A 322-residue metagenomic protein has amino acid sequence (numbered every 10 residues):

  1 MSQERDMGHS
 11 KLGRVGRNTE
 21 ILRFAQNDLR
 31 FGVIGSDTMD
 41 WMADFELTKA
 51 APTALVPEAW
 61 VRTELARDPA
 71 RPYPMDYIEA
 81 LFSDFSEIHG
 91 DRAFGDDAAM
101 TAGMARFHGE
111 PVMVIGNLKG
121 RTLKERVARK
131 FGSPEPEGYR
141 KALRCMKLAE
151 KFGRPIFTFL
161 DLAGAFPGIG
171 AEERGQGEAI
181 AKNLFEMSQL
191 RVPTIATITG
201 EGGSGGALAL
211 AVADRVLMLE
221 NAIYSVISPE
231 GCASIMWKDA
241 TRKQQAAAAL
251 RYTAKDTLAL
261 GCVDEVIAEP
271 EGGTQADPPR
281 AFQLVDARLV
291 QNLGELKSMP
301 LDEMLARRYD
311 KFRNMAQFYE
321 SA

Functional and structural regions predicted by a protein language model:
M1-T53: Intrinsic disorder/low-complexity segments
M7, T241-R242: Alpha-helical structural elements of signaling/regulatory helical domains
D37-S234, K238-T241, A248-A322: Terminal-region recognition feature
